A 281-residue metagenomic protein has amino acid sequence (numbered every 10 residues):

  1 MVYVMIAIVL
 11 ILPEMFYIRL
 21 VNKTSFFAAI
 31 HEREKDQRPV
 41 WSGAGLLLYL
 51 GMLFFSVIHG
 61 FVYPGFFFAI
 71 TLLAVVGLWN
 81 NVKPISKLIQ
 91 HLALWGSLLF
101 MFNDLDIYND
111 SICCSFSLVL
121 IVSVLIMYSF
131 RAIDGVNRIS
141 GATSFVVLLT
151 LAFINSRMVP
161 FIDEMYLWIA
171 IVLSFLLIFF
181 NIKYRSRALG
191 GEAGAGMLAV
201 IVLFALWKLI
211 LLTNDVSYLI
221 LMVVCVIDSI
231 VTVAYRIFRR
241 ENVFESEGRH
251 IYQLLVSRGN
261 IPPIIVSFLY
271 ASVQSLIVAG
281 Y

Functional and structural regions predicted by a protein language model:
M1-I230: "…together with the soluble PPM/PP2C metallo-phosphatase catalytic core" -> "…together with the soluble PPM/PP2C
S25-I30, V243, N260-I261: Juxtamembrane helix-boundary/capping and inter-helix hinge elements in multi-pass membrane proteins
P39-L48, I261-A271: Select subsegments of transmembrane alpha-helices in polytopic membrane proteins, especially boundary-proximal
G45, M222-R258, V266: Membrane-proximal soluble regions of multi-pass membrane proteins
L53-H59, L269-Y281: Alpha-helical transmembrane segments and their membrane-interface junctions in multi-pass membrane proteins
S111, I210-T213, R240-E241, G259 (+1 more regions): Short, Lys/Arg-enriched charge-dense amphipathic segments
